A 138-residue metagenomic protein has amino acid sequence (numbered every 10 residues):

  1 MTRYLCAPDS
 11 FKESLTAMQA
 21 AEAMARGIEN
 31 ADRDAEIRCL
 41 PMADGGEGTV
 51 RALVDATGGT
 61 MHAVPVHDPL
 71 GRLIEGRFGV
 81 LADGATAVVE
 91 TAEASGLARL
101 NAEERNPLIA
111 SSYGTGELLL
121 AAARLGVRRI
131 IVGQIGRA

Functional and structural regions predicted by a protein language model:
M1-Q134: N-terminal loops that bind phosphate or other acidic moieties and the adjacent beta-alpha structural core
A138: Conserved small/polar residues in nucleotide/adenosyl-binding loops
